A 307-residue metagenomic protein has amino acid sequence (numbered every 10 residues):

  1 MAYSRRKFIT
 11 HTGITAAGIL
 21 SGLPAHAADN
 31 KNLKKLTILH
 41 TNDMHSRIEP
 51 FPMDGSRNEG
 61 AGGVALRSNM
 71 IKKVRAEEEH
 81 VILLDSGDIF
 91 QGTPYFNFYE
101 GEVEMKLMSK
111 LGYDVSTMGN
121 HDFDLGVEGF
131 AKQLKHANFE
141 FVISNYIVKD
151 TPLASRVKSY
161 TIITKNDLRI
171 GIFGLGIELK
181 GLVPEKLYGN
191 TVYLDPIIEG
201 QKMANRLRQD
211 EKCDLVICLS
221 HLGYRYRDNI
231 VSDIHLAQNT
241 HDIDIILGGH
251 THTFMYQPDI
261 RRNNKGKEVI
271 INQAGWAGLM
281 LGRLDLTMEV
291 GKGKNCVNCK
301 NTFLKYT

Functional and structural regions predicted by a protein language model:
A2-K305: Acidic, metal/ion-coordinating pockets
